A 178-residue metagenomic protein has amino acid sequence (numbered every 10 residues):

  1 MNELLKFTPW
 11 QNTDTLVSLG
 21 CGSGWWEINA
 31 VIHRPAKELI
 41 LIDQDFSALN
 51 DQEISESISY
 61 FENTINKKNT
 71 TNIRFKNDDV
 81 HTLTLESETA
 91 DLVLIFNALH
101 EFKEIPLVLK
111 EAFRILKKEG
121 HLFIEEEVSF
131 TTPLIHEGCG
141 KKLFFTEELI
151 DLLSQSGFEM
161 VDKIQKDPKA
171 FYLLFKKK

Functional and structural regions predicted by a protein language model:
M1-D14, N29-H33: Conserved alpha-helix/loop element of class I SAM-dependent methyltransferases that forms part of the SAM/SAH-binding
W10, H33-R34, F102, L116: A generic alpha-to-beta junction signature in SAM-dependent methyltransferases
T15, E38, E119-H121: Short glycine-centered segments of the SAM/dcSAM-binding site in methyltransferase folds
V17, G22-T82: Class I SAM-dependent methyltransferase SAM/SAH-binding core
I42, E119-L174: C-terminal alpha-helical "lid/dimerization" subdomain adjacent to the S-adenosyl-L-methionine
H81-V93: A short acidic, Gly/Pro-enriched loop at the edge of an enzyme's catalytic core that lines a small-molecule cofactor
D91-E104: A short SAM/SAH-binding and catalytic strip from SAM-dependent methyltransferases
P106-H121: A short glycine-rich, Lys/Arg-flanked "PGG" loop and its adjoining helix->strand segment in the class I
